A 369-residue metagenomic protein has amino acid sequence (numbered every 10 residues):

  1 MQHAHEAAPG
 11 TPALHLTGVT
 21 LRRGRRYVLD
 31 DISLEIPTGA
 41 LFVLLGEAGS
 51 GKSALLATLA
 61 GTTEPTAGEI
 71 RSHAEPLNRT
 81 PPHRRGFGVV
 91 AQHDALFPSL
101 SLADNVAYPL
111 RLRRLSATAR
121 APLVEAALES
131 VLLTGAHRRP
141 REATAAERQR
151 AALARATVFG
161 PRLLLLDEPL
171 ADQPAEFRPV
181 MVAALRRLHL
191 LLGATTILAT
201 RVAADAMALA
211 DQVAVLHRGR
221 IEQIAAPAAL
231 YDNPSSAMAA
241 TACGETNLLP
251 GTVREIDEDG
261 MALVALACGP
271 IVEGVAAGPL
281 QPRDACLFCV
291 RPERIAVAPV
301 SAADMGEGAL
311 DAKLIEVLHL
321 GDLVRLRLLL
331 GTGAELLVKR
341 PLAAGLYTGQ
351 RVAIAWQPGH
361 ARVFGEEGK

Functional and structural regions predicted by a protein language model:
G68-P76: Conserved ABC transporter NBD signature motif
E75-G88, Q92, L112, A121 (+2 more regions): ABC ATPase NBD coupling module
L100-Y108: Short coil-to-helix segment of the ABC ATPase nucleotide-binding domain corresponding to the Q-loop/switch region
A117, A121, A127-T144: Conserved ABC nucleotide-binding domain
T157-V158: ABC ATPase C-loop
L164-E168: Catalytic Walker B motif of ABC-type/P-loop ATPase nucleotide-binding domains
C268-E316, L342-K369: Glycine/charge-rich catalytic "coupling/switch" loops of P-loop NTPases
